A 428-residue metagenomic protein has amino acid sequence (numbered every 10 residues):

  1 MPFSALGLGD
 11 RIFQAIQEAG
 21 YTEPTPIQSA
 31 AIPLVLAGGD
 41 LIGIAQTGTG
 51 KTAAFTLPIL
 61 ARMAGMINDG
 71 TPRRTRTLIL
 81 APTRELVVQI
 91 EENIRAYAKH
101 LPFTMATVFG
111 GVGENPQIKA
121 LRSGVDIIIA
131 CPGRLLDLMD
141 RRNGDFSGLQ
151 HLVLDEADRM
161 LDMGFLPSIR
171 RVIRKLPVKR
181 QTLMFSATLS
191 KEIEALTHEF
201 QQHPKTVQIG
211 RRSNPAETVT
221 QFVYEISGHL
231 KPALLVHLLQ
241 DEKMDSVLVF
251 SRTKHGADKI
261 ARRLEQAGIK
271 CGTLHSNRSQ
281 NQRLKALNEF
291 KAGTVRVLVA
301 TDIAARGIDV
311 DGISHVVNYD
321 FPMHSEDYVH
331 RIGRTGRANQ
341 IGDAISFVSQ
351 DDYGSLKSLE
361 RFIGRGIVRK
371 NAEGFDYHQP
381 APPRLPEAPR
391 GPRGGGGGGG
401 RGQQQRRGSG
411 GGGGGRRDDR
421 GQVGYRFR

Functional and structural regions predicted by a protein language model:
M1, G70, A292, E360-R428: Basic Arg/Gly/Lys-rich low-complexity intrinsically disordered segments
P2-P380: Conserved helicase RecA-like core
